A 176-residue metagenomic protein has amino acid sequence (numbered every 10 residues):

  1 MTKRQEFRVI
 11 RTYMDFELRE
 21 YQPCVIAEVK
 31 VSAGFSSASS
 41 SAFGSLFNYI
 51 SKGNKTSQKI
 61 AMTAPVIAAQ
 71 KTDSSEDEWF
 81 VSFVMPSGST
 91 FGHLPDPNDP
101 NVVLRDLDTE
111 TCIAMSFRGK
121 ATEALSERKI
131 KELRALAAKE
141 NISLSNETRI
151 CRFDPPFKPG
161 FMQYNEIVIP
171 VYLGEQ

Functional and structural regions predicted by a protein language model:
M1-Q176: A solvent-exposed interaction/effector surface
